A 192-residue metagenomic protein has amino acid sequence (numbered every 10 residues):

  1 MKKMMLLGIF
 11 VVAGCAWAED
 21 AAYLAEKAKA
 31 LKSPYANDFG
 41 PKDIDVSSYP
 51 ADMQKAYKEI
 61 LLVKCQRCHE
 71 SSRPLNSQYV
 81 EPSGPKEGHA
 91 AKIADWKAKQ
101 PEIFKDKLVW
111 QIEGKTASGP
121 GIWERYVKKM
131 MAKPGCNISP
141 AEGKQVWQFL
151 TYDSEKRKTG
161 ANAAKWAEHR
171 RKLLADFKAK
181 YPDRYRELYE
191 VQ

Functional and structural regions predicted by a protein language model:
M1-M4: Positively charged n-region of N-terminal signal peptides that target proteins for export
I9-A18: Hydrophobic h-region of N-terminal signal peptides that target proteins for export in Gram-negative bacteria
V11, M130, L150-D153: Alpha-helix boundary/capping residues
V12, K55, E59-L62: Processing junctions and N-termini across compartments
A21-A51, L62, A94-Q100, P140-Q192: Flexible coil segments in periplasmic/lumen-exposed cytochrome c-class electron-transfer proteins
S47-Y57, G135: Short, intrinsically disordered, charge-biased short linear motifs at domain edges
Y57-K58, E70-P134: Gly/Gly-Pro-rich "capping" loops immediately C-terminal to redox-active cysteine motifs in periplasmic/lumenal
Q66-L75, S139, T151: Detector for the c-type heme attachment site
